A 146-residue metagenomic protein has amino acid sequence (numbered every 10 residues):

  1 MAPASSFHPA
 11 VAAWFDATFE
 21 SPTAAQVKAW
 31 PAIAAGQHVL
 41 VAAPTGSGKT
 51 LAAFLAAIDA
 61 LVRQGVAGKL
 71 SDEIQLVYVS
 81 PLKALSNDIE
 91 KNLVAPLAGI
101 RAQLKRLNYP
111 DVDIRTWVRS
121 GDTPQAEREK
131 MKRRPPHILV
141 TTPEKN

Functional and structural regions predicted by a protein language model:
M1-A13, A17: Conserved ASCE P-loop NTPase core motifs with emphasis on AAA+ ATPases
A12, T18-N146: Conserved P-loop/Walker A NTP-binding site and adjacent catalytic elements of P-loop NTPases
